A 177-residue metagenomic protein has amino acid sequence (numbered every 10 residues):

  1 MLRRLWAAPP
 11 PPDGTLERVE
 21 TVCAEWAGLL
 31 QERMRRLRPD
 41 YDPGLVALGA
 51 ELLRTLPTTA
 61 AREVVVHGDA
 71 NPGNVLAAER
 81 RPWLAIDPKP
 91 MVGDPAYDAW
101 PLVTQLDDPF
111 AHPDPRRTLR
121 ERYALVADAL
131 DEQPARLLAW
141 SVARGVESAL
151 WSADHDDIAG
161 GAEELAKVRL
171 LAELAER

Functional and structural regions predicted by a protein language model:
M1-R4: Conserved alphaE helix
A7-G68, A78, D128: An alpha-helical support segment within catalytic cores of ATP-dependent transferases
R36, E147-R177: ATP/Mg2+ or Mg2+-diphosphate-binding catalytic cores that bind nucleotide phosphates or diphosphates via glycine-rich
G68-A70, V142: Short, well-ordered beta-to-alpha junction loops that form the rim of enzyme active sites and present histidine/acidic
G73-V75: Hydrophobic residue at the +6 position relative to the catalytic HRD Asp in the kinase catalytic loop
A77-A124, D128-P134, I158-G160, E164-K167: Active-site Asp-x-Gly
W140-E147: Hydrophobic alpha-helical segments that form the core of small-molecule binding pockets and/or dimer interfaces
